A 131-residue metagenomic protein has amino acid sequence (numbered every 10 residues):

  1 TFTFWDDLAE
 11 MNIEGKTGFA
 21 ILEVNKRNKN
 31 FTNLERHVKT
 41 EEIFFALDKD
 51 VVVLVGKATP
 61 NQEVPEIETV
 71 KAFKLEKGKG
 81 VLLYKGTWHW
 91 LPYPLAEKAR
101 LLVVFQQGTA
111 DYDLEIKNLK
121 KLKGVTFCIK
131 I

Functional and structural regions predicted by a protein language model:
T1-E68, A96, F105, A110-K123 (+1 more regions): Non-catalytic, conserved peripheral segments adjacent to functional cores
V53-V55, L82, W90: Short hydrophobic/aromatic-rich beta-strand segments that constitute the beta-sheet cores of beta-sandwich/beta-barrel
E68-K74: Conserved interaction-surface patches within small, structured recognition/assembly domains
L75-W88: Conserved metal-binding segment of the jelly-roll/cupin
G86-L102: Ligand-binding loop in jelly-roll beta-barrel domains
